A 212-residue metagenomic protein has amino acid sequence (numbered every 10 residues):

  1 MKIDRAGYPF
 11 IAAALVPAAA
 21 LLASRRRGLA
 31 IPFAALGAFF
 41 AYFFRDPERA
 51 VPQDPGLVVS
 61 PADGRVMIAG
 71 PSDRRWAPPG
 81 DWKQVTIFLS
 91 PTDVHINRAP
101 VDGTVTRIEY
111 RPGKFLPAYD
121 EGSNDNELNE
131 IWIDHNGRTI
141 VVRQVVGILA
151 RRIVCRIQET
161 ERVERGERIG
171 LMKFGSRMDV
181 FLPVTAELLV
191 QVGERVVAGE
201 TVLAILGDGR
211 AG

Functional and structural regions predicted by a protein language model:
M1-G212: Contiguous, well-folded functional domains in the mature portion of proteins
